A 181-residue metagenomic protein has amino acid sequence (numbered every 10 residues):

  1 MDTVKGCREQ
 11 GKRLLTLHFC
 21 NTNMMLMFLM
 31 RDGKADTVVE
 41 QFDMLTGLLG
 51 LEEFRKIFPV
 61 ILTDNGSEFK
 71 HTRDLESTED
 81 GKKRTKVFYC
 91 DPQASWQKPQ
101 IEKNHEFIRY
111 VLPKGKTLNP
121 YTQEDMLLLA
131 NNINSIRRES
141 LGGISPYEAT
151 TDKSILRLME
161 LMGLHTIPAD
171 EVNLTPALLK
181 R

Functional and structural regions predicted by a protein language model:
M1-D2, N23, I61-D64, K98 (+1 more regions): Short, conserved catalytic/metal-binding motifs centered on acidic residues
M1-M25: An active-site-proximal beta-strand-loop segment
M1-T3, H18, F28-L29, T63-G66 (+1 more regions): Short His-Asn-centered micro-motif
G6-Q10, M27-E52: Active-site beta-loop-alpha junctions of metal-dependent nucleic acid enzymes, especially the RNase H-like/DDE
N23-F28, Y89, K114: Short small-residue beta-strand/loop micro-motif enriched in glycine and branched aliphatics
E52-I57, K82-K83: Short helix-terminating capping/connector loops at secondary-structure junctions
T63-N65, T72-T78, V87-V111, N119-N131: RNase H-like two-metal-ion nuclease catalytic core shared by retroviral integrases and related mobile-element nucleases
K114-R181: C-terminal domain-tail junction helix/linker
